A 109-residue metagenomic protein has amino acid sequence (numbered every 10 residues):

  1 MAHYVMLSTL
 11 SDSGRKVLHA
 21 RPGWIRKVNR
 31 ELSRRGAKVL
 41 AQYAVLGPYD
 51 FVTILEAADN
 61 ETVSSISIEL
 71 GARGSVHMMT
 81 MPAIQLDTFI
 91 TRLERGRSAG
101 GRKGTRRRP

Functional and structural regions predicted by a protein language model:
M1-P109: A compositional/biophysical signature of low hydrophobicity enriched in polar/charged and small residues
